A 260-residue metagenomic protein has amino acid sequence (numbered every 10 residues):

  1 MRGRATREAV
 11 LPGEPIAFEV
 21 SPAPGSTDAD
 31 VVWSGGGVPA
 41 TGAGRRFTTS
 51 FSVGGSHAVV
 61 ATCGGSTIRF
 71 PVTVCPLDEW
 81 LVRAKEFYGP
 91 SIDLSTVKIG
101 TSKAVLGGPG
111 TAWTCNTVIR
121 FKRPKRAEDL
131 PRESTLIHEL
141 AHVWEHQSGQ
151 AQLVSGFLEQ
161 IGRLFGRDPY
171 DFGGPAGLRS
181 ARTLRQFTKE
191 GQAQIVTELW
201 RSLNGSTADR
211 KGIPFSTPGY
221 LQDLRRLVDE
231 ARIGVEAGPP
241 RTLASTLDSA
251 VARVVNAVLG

Functional and structural regions predicted by a protein language model:
A5-E14: Short, solvent-exposed loop/linker segments at the N-terminal edge of repeated beta-sheet extracellular domains
E19-S26: Acidic, Ser/Thr
S34-T48: Surface-exposed, flexible coil segments in extracellular/virion-facing regions
G55-V59: Exposed beta-strand face motif in extracellular beta-rich ectodomains
T73-T114: Auxiliary, metal-adjacent structural segments of Zn-dependent hydrolase domains
L77-I92, F157-G260: Metalloprotease/metallohydrolase-associated module, dominated by Zn2+-dependent proteases
G107-I137, A181-R185: Short pre-active-site segment immediately N-terminal to the catalytic Zn-binding motif
L140-L158: Catalytic Zn2+-binding segment of zinc metalloproteases
